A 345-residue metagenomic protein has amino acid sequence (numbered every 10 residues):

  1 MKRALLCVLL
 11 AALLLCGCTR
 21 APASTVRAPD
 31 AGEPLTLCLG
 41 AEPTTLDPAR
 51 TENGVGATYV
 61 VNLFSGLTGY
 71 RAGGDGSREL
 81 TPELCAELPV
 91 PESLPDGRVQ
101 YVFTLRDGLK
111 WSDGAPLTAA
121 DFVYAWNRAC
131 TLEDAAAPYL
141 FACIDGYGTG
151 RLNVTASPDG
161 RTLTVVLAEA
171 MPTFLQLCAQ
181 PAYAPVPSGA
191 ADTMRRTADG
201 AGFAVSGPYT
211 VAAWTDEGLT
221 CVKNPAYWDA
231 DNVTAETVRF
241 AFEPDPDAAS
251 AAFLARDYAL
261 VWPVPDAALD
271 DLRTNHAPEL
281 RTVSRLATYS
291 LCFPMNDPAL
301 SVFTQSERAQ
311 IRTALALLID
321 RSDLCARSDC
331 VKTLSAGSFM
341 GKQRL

Functional and structural regions predicted by a protein language model:
L14-G17: C-terminal motif of bacterial Sec signal peptides marking the signal peptidase cleavage site
T19-V26: Bacterial lipoprotein signal-peptidase II cleavage site
C38-L94, A204-V205: N-terminal lobe/hinge region of extracytoplasmic solute-binding protein
R71-D75, M171-V233, T237: Gly/Pro-rich hinge or "lid" segments in bacterial periplasmic/extracellular proteins
E87-A136, T164, Q305-E307: Aromatic- and charge-enriched surface segment that lines or borders ligand/interaction sites
V102-T104, D121-V123, P138-G189: Surface-exposed binding/hinge segments that line and control ligand-binding clefts or catalytic entry sites
D192, A226-D271: Ligand-site clamp/hinge motif
P265-L345: Local pocket/hinge segments that shape ligand/substrate recognition
